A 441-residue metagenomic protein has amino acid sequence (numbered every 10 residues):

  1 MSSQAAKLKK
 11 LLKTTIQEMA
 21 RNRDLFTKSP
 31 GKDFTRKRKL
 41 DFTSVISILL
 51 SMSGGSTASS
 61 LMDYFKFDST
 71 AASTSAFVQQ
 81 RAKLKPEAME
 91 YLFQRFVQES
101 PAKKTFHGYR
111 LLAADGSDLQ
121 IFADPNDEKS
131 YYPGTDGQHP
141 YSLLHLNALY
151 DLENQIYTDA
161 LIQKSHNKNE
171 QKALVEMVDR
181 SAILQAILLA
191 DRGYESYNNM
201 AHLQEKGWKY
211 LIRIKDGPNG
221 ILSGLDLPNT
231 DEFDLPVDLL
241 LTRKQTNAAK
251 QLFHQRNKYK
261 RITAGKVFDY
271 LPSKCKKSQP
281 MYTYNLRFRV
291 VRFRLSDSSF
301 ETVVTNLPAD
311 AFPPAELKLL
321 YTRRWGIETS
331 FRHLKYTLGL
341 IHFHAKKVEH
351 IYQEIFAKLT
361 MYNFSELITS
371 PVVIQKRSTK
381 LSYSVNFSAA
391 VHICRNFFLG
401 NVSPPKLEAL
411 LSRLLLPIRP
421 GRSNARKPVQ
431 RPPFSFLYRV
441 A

Functional and structural regions predicted by a protein language model:
M1-G55, D63, A72, A76-L84 (+5 more regions): Single, function-defining residue in the core of a domain
S60-F67: Short alpha-helical "recognition helix" segments of helix-turn-helix
F67, P101-A102, E176-D179: Short, flexible, glycine/charge-rich loop motifs used to bind or transfer phosphoryl groups or to couple energy/partner
A88-K103: Short Lys/Arg-enriched helix C-cap and helix-to-coil transition segments that create basic nucleic-acid-contact patches
R110-L112: Conserved beta-strand elements of the Class I
Y132: Extracytosolic and intramembrane catalytic regions of membrane-associated proteins in envelope/secretory systems
